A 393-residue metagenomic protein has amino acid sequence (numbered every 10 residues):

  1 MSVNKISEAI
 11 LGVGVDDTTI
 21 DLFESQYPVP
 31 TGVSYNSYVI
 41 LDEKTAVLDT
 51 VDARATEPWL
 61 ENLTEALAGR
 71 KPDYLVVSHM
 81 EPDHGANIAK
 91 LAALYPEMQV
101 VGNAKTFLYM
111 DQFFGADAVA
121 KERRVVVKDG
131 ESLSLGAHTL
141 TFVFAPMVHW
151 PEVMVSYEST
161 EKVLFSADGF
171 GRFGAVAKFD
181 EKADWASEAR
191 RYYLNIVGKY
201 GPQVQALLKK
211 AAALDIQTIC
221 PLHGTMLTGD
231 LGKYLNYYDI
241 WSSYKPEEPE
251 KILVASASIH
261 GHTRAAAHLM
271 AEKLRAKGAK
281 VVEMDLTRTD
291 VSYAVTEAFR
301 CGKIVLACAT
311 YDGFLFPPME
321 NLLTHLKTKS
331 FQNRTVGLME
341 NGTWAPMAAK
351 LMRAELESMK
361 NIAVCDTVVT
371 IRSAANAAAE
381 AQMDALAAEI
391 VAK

Functional and structural regions predicted by a protein language model:
V3-E65, V155-E158, K162-S166, T263: Conserved beta-strand hairpin/beta-sheet module of binuclear metal-dependent hydrolase folds, prominently
N4-E8, G102-V153, Y200-A206: Metallo-beta-lactamase
E43, R54-V101: Active-site metal-binding motif and surrounding structural segment of the metallo-beta-lactamase
L48-T50, P72-M80, Q99-N103, L164-D168 (+1 more regions): Active-site neighborhood of phospho(di)ester-bond hydrolases with catalytic His/Asp-centered motifs
N87, D290-A294: Short acidic active-site motifs
V176-D180, D184-I219, H223-M226, L269-M284 (+1 more regions): FMN-binding flavodoxin-like domain, especially the glycine-rich phosphate-binding loop
H223-P249: Terminal amphipathic helices with adjacent charged low-complexity linkers/tails
A255-K277: Short, charged N-terminal beta->alpha structural module
